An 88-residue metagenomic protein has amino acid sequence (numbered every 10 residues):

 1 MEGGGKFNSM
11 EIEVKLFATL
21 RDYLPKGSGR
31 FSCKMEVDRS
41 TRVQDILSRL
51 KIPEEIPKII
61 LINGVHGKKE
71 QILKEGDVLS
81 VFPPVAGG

Functional and structural regions predicted by a protein language model:
M1-G87: Ubiquitin-like/PB1-type beta-grasp interaction modules and other compact soluble beta-rich domains
